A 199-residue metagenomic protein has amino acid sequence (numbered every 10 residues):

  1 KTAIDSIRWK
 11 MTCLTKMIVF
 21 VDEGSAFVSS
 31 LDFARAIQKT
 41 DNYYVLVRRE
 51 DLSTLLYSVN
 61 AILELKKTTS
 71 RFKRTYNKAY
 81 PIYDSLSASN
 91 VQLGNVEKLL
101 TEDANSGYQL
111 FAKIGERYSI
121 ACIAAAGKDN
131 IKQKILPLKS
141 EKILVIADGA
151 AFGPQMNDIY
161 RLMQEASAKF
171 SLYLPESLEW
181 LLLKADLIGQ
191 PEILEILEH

Functional and structural regions predicted by a protein language model:
K1-T2: Conserved P-loop
D5-K16, V21-Q38, S53, N60-H199: Acidic, divalent-metal-binding catalytic cores of TOPRIM and closely related two-metal-ion phosphodiester/pyrophosphate
N42-L56: Conserved helicase ATPase motor motifs in RecA-like P-loop NTPase domains
